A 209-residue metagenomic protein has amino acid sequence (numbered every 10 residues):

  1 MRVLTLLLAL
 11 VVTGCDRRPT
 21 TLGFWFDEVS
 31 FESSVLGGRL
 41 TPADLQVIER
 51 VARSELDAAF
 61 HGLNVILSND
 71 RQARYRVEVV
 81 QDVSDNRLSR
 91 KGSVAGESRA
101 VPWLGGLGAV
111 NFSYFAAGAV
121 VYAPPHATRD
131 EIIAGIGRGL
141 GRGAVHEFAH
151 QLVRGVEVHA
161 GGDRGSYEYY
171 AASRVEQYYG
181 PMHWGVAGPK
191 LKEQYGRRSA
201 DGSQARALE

Functional and structural regions predicted by a protein language model:
M1-L7: Sec-dependent signal peptide recognition, specifically the positively charged N-region followed immediately by
V12-G14: C-terminal motif of bacterial Sec signal peptides marking the signal peptidase cleavage site
D16-S54: Fold-level signature of zinc-dependent metallopeptidase catalytic domains
T20-L22, R76, R164: A generic secondary-structure signal marking the coil-to-beta-strand transition
S30, S84-R87, R174-V175: Active-site/binding-pocket entry motifs
S33-V47, P124-D130, Y178-L191: Short, polar loop/linker segments at the starts of domains and inter-domain junctions
A43-A160: Metzincin-family zinc-dependent endopeptidase catalytic domain
I132-E209: The catalytic-center signature of Zn2+-dependent metalloproteases
